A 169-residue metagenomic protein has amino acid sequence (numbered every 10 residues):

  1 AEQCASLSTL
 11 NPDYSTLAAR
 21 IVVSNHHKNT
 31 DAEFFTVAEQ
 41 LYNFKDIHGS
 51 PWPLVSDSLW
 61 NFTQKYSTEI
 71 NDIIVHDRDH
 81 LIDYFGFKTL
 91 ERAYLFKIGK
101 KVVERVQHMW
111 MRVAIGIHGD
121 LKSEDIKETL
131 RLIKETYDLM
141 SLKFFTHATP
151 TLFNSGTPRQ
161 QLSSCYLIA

Functional and structural regions predicted by a protein language model:
A1-A169: Extended catalytic cores of very large enzyme megasubunits
